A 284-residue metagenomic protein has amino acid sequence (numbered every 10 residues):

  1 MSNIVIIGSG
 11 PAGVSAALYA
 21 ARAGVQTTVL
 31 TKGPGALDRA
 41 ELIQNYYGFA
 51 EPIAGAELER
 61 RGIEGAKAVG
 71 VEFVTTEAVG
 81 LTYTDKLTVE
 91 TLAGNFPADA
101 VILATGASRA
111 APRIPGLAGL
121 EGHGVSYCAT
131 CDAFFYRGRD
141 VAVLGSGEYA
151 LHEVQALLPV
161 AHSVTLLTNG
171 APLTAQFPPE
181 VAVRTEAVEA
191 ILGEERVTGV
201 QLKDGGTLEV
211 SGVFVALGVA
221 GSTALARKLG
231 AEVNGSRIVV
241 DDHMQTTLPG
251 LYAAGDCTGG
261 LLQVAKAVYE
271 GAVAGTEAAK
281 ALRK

Functional and structural regions predicted by a protein language model:
I4-R60, G65, R139-G145, Y149-L173: Beta1-alpha1 glycine-rich phosphate/pyrophosphate-binding loop at the start of Rossmann-like nucleotide-binding domains
L18, A23, L30, Y46-F49 (+7 more regions): Change "in soluble alpha/beta enzymes" to "in soluble alpha/beta proteins
L37, R60, A66-T84, T88-T91 (+3 more regions): A Rossmann-like FAD-binding core segment of flavoenzymes
R39-A40, R113-A118, F134-Y136, L173-E180: Short loop/helix-cap segments at secondary-structure boundaries that form the rim of catalytic
V69-G138, L144-S146: Glycine/small-residue-rich loop that forms an oxyanion/phosphate-binding "nest" at active or ligand-binding sites
R113, G119-F135, L217-K266, V273-T276 (+1 more regions): FAD-site-proximal beta/loop scaffold in flavoenzymes
